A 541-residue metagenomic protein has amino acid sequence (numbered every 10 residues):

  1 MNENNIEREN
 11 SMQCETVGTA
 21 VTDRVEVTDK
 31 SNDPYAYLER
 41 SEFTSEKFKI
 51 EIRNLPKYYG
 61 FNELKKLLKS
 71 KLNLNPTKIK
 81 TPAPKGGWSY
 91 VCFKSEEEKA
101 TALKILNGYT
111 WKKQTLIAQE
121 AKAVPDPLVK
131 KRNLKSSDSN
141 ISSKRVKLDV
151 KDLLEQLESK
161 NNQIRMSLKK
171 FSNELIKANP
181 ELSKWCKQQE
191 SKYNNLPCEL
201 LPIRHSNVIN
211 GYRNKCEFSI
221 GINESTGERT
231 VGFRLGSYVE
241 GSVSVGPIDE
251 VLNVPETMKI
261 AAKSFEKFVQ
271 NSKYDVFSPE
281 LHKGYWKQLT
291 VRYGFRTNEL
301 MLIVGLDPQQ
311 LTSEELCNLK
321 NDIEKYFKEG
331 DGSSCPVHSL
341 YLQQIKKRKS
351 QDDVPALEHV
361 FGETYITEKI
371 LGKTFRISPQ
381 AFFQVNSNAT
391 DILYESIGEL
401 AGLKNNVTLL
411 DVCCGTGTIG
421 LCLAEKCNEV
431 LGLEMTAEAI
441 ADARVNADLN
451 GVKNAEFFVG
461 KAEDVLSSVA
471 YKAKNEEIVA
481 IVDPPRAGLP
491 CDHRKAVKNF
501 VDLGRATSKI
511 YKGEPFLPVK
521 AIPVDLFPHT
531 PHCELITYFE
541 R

Functional and structural regions predicted by a protein language model:
E3-G18, R24-V27, L55-K71, T77 (+1 more regions): Rossmann-like S-adenosyl-L-methionine
D33-L38, E46-W88, F93-L103, W111-K112: Canonical RRM/RBD RNA-binding surface and closely related RRM-like beta-sheet modules in eukaryotic RNA-binding proteins
R53, Y90-K94, S219, R292 (+2 more regions): Short hydrophobic/aromatic beta-strand micro-patches that form the beta-sheet surface supporting nucleotide- or nucleic
P82, S206, S219-S225, R292-R296 (+1 more regions): Short beta-strand micro-motifs enriched in acidic
W88, K215, H532-I536: Short hydrophobic/aromatic beta-strand or adjacent loop that forms the aromatic wall/cage of a ligand/substrate-binding
T110-K131: Low-complexity RS/RG/RGG-rich segments used by eukaryotic RNA-binding proteins and nuclear co-regulators for mRNP
I141-S278: Extended interfacial segments that mediate partner engagement and assembly in macromolecular machines
G241-L281, Y285-K287, P308-R348: Internal alpha/beta scaffold segment
